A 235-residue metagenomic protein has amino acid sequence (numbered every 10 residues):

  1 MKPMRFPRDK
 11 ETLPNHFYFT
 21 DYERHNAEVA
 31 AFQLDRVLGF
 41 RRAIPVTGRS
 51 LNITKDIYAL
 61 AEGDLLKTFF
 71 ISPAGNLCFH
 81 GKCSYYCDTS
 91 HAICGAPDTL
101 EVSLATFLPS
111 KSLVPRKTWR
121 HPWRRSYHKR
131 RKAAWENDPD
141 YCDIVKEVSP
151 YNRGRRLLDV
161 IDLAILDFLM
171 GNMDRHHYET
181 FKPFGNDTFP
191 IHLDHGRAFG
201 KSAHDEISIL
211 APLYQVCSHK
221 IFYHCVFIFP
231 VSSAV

Functional and structural regions predicted by a protein language model:
M1-V235: Phosphate/dinucleotide-binding and metal-coordinating scaffold of catalytic cores in nucleotide-dependent enzymes
